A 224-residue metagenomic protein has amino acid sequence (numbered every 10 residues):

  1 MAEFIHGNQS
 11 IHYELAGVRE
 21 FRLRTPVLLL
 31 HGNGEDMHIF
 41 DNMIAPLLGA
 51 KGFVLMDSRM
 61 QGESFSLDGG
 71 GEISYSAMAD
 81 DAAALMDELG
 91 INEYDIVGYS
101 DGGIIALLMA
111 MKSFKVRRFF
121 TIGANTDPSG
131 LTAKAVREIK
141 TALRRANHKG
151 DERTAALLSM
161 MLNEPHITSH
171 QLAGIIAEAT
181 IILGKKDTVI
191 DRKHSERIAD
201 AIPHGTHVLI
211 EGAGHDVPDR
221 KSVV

Functional and structural regions predicted by a protein language model:
Q9-F65: Conserved HGGG/HGGXW glycine-rich cap/lid loop of the alpha/beta-hydrolase fold
N33, Y94, G98-S100, G184: Conserved alpha/beta-hydrolase "nucleophile elbow" surrounding the catalytic nucleophile
A45, L55-Y94: Active-site loop/oxyanion-hole signature of alpha/beta-hydrolase fold enzymes
I104-K115, F119-A146: Flexible "cap/lid" loop of the alpha/beta hydrolase fold
A156-Q171: Active-site nucleophile elbow and catalytic-triad environment of alpha/beta-hydrolase enzymes
I175, I181-L183, D187: Short beta-strand/loop motif that positions the catalytic acidic residue of the alpha/beta-hydrolase fold
T188-H194: Conserved alpha/beta-hydrolase "acid-adjacent" motif
V223-V224: Conserved small/polar residues in nucleotide/adenosyl-binding loops
